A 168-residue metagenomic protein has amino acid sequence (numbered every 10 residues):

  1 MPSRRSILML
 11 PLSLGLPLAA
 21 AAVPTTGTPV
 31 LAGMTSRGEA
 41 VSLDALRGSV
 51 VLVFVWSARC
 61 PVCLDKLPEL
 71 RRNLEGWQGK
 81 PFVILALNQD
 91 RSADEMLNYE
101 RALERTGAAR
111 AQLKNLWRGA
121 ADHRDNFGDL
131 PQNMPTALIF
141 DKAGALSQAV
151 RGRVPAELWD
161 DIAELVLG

Functional and structural regions predicted by a protein language model:
M1-L14: N-terminal secretory signal peptides and thylakoid transit peptides that target proteins across membranes
L18-L43: N-terminal "domain-start" segment that seeds a small globular fold
S49, W56-R59, N133: Short pre-active-site segment immediately N-terminal to redox-active cysteine/selenocysteine motifs in thiol-based
V55-E69: Conserved redox-active cysteine motifs that mediate thiol-disulfide chemistry, especially di-cysteine Cys-X(1-2)-Cys
L67-N88: Conserved helix-turn-beta segment immediately C-terminal to the redox Cys motif in thioredoxin-like folds
P81-E95, R110-A120: Thiol-based oxidoreductase modules, predominantly thioredoxin-like and allied folds used for disulfide exchange
E100-T136: Short, internal strand/loop/helix patches that form the active-site neighborhood or redox-interaction surface
T136-G168: Thiol-/selenol-based redox modules, centered on thioredoxin-like and closely related oxidoreductase domains
